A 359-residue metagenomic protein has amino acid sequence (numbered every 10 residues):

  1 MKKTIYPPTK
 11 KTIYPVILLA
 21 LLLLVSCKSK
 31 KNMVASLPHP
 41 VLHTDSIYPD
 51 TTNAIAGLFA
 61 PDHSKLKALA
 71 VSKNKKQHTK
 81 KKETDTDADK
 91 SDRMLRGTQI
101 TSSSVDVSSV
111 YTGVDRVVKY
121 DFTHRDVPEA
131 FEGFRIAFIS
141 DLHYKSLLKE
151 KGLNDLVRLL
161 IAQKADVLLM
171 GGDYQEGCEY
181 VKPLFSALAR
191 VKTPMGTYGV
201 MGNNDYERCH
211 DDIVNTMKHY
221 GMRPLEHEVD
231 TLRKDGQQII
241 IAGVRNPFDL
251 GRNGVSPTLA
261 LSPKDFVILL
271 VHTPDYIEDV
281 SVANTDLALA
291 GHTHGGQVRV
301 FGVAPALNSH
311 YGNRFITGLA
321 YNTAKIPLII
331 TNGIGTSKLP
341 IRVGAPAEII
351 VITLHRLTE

Functional and structural regions predicted by a protein language model:
P15-L24: Bacterial N-terminal signal peptides
C27-R135: Acidic, histidine-bearing metal-coordination/catalytic regions of metal-dependent phosphoesterases
G97-T98, S104-S109, D121-T123, S186-L250 (+1 more regions): Extended active-site neighborhood of metal-dependent phosphoesterases/phosphodiesterases
G113-D115, V127-N215, H219-R223: Membrane-embedded segments
D115, T123-A137, M222-R223, D230-G243 (+3 more regions): Beta-strand-turn-beta hairpins that frame and shape the catalytic cleft of phosphate-ester-processing enzymes
I139-S140, V167-D173, G196-N203, L225-E228 (+3 more regions): Active-site neighborhood of phospho(di)ester-bond hydrolases with catalytic His/Asp-centered motifs
A189, P274-T353, L357-E359: Conserved beta-sheet core of the metallophosphoesterase superfamily
P257-L270: Short beta-strand/loop segments at the ligand-binding rim of alpha/beta enzyme cores
